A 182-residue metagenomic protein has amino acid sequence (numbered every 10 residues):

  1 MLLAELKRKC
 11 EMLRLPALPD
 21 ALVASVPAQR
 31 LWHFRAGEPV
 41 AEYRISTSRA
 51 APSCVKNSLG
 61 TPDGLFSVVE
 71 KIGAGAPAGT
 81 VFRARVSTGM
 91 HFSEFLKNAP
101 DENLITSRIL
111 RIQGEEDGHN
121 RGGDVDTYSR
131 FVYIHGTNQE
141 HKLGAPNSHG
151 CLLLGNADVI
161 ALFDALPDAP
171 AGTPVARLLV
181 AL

Functional and structural regions predicted by a protein language model:
M1-L182: N-terminal pre-domains immediately preceding structured catalytic cores
